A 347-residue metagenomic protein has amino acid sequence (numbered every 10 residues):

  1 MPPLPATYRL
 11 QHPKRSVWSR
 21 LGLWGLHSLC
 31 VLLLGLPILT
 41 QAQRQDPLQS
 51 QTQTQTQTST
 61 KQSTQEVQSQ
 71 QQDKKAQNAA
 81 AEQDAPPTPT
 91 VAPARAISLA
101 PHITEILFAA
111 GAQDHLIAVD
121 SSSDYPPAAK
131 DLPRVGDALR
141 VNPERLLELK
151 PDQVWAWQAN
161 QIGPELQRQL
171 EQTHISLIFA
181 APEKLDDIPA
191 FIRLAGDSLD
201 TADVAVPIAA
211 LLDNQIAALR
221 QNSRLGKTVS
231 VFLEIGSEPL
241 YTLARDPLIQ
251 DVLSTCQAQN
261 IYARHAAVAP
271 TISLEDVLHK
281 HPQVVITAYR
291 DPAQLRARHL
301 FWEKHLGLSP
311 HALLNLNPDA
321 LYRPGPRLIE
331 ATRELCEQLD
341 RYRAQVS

Functional and structural regions predicted by a protein language model:
P2-T104, T201-F232, H281, E334-S347: Bacterial Sec-exported substrate-binding components of ABC uptake systems
T90-R95, Q153, Q158, P164-Y241 (+3 more regions): Extracytoplasmic substrate-binding proteins
A94-L149, Q153-L166, I261, Y289: A short, structured surface patch at a secondary-structure boundary
T104-A109, D124-A129, P239-A244, T287 (+2 more regions): Short, solvent-exposed loop/turn elements at domain surfaces
A112, D131, Q172-H174, C256 (+1 more regions): Short, structured coil segments at secondary-structure junctions
D120, D246-A269, Y289, A312-N315: His/Asp/Glu-enriched short active-site or ligand-binding loop at hydrolase and phosphoryl-transfer sites
P143-K150, T173, I272-H281: Short helices/loops that flank or line small-molecule/ion binding pockets
Q161-Q172, V284-H305: A ligand-binding cleft/hinge motif common to bilobed small-molecule-binding domains
